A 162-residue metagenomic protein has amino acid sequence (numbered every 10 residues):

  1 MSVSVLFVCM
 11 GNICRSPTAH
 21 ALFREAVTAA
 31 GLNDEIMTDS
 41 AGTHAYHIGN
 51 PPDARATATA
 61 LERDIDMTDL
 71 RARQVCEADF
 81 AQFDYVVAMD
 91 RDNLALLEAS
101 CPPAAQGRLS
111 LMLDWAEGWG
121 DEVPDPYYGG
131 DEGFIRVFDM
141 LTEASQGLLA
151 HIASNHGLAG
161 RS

Functional and structural regions predicted by a protein language model:
M1-S162: Short polar/charged helix/loop
